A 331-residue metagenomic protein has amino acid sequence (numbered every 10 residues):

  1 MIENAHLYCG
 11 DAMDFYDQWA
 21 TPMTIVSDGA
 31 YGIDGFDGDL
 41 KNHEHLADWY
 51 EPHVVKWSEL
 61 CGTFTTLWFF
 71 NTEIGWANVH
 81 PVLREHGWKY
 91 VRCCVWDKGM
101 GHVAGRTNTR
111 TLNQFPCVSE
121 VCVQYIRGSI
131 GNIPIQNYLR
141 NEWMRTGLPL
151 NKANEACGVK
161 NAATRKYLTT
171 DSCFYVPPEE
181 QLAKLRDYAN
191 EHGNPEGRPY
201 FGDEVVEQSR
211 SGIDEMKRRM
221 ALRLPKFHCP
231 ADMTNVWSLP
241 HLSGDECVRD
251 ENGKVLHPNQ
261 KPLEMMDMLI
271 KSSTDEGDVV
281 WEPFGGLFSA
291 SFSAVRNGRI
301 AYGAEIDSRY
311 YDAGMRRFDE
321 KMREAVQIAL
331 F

Functional and structural regions predicted by a protein language model:
M1-A304, R309-Y311: Core catalytic lobe of class I
M1-I2, C157, D319-F331: Positively charged, low-complexity nucleic-acid-binding target-recognition regions
G314-M315: Conserved SAM-binding loop
